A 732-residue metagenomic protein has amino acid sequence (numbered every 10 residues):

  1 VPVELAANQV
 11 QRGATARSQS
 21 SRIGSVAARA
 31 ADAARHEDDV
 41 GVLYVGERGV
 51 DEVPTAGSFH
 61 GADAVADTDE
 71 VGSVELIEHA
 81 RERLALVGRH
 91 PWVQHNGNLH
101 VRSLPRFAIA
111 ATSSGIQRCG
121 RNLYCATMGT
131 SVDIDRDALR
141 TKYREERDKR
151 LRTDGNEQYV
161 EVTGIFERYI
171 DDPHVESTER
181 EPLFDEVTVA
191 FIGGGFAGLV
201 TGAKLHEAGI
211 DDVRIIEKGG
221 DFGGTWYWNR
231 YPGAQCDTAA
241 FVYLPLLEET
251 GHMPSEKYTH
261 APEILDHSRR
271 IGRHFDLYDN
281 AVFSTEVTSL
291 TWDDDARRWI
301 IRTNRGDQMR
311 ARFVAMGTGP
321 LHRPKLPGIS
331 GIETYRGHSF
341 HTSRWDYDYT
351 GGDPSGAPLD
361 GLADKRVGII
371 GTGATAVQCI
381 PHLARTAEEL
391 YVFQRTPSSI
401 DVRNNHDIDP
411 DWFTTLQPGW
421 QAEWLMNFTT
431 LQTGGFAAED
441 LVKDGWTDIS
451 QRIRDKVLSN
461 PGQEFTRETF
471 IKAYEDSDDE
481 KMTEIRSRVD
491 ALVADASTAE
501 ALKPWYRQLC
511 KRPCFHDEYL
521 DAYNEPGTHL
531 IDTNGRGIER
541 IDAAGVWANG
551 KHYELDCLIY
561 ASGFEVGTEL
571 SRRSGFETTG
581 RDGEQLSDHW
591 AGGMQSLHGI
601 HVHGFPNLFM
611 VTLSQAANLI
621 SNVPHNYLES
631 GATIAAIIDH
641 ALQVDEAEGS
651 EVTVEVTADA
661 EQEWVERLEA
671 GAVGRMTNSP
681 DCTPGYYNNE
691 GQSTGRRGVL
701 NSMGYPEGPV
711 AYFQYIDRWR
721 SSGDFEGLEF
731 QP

Functional and structural regions predicted by a protein language model:
A6-Q9, A30, A34-E37, V42-V45 (+3 more regions): Intrinsic low-complexity, disordered N-terminal segments enriched in polar/charged/small residues
Q11-R12, F59, D63-L123: Polybasic, low-complexity intrinsically disordered segments
R12, R17, R22-G24, R29 (+5 more regions): Intrinsically disordered, low-complexity segments enriched in small polar residues
A14-S20, V42-L43, D51-V53, A64 (+1 more regions): Hydrophobic helix segments
G129-V189, G194, H206-E333, G337-S339 (+5 more regions): N-terminal FAD-binding dinucleotide-binding subdomain shared by FAD-dependent oxidases/monooxygenases
G198-L199, A376: N-terminal Rossmann-fold NAD(P) dinucleotide-binding loop
G202, H206-E207, I380, A384: Gly/Ala-rich phosphate-binding loop of Rossmann-like dinucleotide-binding domains, activating on the conserved
G352-P354: Acidic/histidine-rich helix-loop elements that form or flank divalent-metal/phosphate-binding sites at the catalytic
